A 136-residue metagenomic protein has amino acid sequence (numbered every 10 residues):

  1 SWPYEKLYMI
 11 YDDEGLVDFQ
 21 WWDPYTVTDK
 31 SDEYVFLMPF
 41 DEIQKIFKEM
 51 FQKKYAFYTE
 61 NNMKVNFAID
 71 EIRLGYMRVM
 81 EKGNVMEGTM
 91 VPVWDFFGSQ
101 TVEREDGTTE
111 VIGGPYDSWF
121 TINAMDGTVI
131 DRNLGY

Functional and structural regions predicted by a protein language model:
S1-Y136: Long, terminal "pre-/pro-" and other extracytoplasmic accessory regions that lie outside the mature folded/catalytic
